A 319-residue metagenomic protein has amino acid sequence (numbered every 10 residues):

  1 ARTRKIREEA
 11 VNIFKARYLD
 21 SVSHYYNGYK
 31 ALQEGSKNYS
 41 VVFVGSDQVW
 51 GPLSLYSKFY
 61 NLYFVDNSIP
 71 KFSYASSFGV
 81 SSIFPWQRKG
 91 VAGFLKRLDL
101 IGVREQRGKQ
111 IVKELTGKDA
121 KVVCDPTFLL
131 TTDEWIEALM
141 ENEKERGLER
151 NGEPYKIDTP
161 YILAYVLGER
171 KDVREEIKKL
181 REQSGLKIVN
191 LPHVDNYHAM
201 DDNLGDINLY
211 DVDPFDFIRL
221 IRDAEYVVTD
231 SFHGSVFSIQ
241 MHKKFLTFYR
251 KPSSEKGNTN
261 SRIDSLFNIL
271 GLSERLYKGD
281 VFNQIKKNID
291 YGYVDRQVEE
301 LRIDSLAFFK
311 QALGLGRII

Functional and structural regions predicted by a protein language model:
A1-I319: Active-site anion-handling motifs in enzyme catalytic cores
